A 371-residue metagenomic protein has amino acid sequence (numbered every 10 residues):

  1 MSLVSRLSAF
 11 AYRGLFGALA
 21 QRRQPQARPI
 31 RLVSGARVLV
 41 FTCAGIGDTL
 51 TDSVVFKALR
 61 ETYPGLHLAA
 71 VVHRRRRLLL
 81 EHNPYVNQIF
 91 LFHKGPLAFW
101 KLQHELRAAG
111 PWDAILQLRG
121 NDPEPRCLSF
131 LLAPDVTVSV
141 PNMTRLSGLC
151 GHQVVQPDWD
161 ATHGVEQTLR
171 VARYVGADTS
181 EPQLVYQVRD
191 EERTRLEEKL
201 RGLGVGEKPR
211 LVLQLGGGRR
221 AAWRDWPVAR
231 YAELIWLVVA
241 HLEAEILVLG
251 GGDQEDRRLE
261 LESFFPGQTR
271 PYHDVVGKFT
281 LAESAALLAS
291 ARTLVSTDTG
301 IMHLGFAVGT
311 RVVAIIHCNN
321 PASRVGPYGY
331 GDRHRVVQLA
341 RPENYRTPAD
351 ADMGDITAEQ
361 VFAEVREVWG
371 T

Functional and structural regions predicted by a protein language model:
M1-T371: Catalytic machinery of carbohydrate-active enzymes, primarily nucleotide-sugar-dependent glycosyltransferases
